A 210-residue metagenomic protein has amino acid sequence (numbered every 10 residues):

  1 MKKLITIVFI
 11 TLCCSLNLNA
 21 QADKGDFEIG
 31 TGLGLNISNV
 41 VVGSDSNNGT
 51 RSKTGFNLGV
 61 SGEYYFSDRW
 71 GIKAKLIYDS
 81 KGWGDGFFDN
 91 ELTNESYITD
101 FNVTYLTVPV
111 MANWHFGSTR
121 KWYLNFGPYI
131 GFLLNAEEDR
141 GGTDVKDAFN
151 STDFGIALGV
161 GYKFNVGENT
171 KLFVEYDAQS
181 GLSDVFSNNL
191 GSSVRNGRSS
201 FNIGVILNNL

Functional and structural regions predicted by a protein language model:
M1-G25, L210: Cleavable N-terminal export/targeting peptides
A20-S61, I206-L210: Short glycine/proline- and aromatic-enriched beta-strand/turn motifs that initiate or cap beta-hairpins
K24, S67, G117-T119, N165-N169 (+1 more regions): Outer-membrane beta-barrel channels and translocator barrels
G25-F27, S52-F56, N102-L106, N150-I156 (+1 more regions): Residues that define the transmembrane beta-barrel architecture of outer-membrane proteins
T31-L35, F56-Y64, L76-Y78, V108-W114 (+4 more regions): Residues on the lipid-exposed face of transmembrane beta-strands in outer-membrane beta-barrel proteins
V41-N47, G84-L92, A136-D144, V185-G191: Outer-membrane beta-barrel translocator domains and adjoining extracellular loop/strand segments of Gram-negative
N48-Y97, N102-L106: Glycine- and aromatic-enriched membrane insertion/assembly motifs of diderm outer-membrane and organelle channel
K75, S80-D85, D147-L158, K163-L210: Predominantly the C-terminal beta-signal and adjacent terminal strand-loop region of outer-membrane beta-barrel
